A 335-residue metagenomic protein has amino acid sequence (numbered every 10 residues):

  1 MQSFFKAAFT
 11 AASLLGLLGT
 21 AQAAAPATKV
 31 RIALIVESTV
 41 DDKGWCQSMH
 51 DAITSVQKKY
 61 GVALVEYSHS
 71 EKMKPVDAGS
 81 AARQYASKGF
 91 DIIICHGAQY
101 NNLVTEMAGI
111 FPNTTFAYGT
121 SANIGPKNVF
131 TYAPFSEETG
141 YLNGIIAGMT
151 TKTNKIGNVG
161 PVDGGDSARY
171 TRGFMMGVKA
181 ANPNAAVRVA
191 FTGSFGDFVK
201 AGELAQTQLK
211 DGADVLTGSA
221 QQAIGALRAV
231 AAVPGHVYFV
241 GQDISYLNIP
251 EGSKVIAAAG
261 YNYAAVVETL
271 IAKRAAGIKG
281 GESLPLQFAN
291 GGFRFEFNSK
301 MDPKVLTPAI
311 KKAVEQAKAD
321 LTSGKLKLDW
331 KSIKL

Functional and structural regions predicted by a protein language model:
M1-F9: Bacterial N-terminal signal peptides that target proteins for export
A8-L17: Bacterial N-terminal signal peptides
A24-L335: A residue-level marker of the well-folded mature domains of exported/periplasmic proteins
